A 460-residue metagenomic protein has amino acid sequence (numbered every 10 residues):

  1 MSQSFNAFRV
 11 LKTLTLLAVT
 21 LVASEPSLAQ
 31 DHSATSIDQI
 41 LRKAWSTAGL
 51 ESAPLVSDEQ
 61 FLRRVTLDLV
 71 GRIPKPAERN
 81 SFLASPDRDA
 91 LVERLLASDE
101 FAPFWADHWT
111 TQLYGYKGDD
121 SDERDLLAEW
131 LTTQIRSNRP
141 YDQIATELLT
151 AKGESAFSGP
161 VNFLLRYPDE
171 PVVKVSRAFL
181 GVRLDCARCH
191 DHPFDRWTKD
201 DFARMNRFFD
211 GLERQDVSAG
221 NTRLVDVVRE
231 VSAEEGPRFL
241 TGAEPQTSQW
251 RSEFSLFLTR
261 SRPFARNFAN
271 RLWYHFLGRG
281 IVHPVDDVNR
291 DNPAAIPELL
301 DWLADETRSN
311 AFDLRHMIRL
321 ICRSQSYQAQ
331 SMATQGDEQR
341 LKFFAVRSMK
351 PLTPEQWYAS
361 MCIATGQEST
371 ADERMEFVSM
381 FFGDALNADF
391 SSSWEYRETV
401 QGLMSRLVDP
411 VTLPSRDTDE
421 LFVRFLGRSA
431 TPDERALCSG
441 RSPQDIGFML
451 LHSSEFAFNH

Functional and structural regions predicted by a protein language model:
M1-R9: N-terminal secretory signal peptides that target proteins for export/translocation
K12-A23: Bacterial N-terminal signal peptides
A23, S27-D31: Boundary at the C-terminal end of the N-terminal hydrophobic targeting segment
Q30-P237, T241, S252-F254, F264-A304 (+2 more regions): Short, structured secondary-structure elements that scaffold catalytic or ligand/cofactor-binding regions
E244-S248: Extracellular beta-rich ligand/substrate-recognition surface
G427: Conserved micro-motifs of the catalytic ATP-binding
